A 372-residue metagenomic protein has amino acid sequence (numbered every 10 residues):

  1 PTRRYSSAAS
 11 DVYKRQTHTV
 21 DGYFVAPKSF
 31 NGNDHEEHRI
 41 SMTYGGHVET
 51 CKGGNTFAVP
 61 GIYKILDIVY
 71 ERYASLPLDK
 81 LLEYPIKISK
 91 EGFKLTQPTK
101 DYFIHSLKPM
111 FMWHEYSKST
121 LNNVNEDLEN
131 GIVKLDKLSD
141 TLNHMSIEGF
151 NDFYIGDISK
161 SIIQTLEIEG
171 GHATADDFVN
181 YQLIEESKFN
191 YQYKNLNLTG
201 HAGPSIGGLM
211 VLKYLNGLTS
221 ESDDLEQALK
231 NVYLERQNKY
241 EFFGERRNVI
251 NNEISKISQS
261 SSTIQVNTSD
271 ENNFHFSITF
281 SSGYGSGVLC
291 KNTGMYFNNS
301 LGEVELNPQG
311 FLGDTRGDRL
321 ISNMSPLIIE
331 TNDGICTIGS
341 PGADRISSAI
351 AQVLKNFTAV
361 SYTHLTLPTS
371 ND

Functional and structural regions predicted by a protein language model:
P1-A9, Y13, H364, T369-D372: Single conserved hydrophobic/aromatic residue that forms the stacking wall/gate of nucleotide- or nucleobase-binding
S7-E148, F153-I155, S159-F189, Y193-L196 (+3 more regions): Noncatalytic scaffold domains of N-terminal-nucleophile
S7-S10, H18, H172-T174, F274-C336: Active-site rim segments in enzyme catalytic domains, especially the processed small/beta chain of N-terminal
Y44, F189-Y191, L196-E245: Internal alpha/beta scaffold segment
K64-R72, E148-I155, S340-S361: Alpha-helical support elements that line or immediately flank enzyme active sites and cofactor-binding pockets
Y181, I257-S261, R319-L320: Short loop/turn motifs at secondary-structure junctions and domain boundaries
G200, I329-R345: Extended C-terminal regions of large enzymes
T219-S281, N292-T293: Internal maturation/activation junctions in enzymes
